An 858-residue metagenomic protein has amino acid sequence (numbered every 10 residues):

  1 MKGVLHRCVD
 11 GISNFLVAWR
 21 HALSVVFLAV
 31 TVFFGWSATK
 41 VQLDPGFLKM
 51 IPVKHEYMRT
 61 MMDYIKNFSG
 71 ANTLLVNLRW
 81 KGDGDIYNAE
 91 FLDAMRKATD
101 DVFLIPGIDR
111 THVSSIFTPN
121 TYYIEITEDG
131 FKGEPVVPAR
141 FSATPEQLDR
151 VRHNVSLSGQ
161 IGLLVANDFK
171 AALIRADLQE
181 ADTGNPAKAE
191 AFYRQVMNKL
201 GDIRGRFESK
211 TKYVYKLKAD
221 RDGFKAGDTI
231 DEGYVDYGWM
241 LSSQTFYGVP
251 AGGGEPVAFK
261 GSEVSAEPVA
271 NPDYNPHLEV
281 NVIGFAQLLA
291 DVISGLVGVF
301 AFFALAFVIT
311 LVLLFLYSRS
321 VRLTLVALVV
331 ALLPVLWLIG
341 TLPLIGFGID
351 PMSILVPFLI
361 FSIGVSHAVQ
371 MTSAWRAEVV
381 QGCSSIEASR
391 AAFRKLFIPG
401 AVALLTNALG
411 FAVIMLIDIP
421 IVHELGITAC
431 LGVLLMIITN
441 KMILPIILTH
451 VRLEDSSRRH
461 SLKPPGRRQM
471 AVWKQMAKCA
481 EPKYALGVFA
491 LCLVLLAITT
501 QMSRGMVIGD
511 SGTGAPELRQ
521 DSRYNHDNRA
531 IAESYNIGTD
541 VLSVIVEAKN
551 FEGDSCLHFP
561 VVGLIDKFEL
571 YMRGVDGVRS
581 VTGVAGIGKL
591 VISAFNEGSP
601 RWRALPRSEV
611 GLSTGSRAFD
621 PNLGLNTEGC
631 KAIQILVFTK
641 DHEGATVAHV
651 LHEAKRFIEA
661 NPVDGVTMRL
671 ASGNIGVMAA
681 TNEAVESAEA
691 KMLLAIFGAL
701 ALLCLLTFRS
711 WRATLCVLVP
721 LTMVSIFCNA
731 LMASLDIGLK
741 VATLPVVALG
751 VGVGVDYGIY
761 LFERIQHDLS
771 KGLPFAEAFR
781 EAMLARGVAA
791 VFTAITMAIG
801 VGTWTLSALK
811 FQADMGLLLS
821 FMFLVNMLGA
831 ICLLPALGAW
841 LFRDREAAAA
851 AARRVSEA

Functional and structural regions predicted by a protein language model:
K2-P45, P445-I446, H450, E454 (+3 more regions): Signature of alpha-helical transmembrane segments and their immediate interfacial
D44-V113, D554-V562: Juxtamembrane extramembrane loops of integral membrane proteins
K66, D93, S142-V321, G563-D566 (+1 more regions): Extracytoplasmic
I293-I349, L416-P420, M692-I737, L806: Interfacial segments of transmembrane alpha-helices in multi-pass membrane proteins
L313, L342, A401-L444, L448 (+6 more regions): Hydrophobic, glycine/alanine-rich multi-pass transmembrane helices and their short helix-loop junctions in large
L323-M371, A713-E763, G802, G829-L833 (+1 more regions): Hydrophobic transmembrane alpha-helices and their membrane-interface caps in long multi-pass transport proteins
E378-L405, L769-F792: Helix-loop junctions and hydrophobic alpha-helical segments within the transmembrane domains of large membrane
C479, K483-E609: Juxtamembrane segments of multi-pass membrane proteins
